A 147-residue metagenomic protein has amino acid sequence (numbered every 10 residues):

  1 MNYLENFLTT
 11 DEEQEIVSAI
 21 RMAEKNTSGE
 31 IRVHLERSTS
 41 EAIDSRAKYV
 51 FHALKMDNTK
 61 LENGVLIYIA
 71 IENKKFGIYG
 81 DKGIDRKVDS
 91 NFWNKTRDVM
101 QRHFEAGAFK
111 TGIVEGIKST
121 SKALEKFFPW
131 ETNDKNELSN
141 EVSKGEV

Functional and structural regions predicted by a protein language model:
M1-G64, I69-V147: A structural boundary signal for the start of the first folded domain, especially the loop/turn and N-capping region
